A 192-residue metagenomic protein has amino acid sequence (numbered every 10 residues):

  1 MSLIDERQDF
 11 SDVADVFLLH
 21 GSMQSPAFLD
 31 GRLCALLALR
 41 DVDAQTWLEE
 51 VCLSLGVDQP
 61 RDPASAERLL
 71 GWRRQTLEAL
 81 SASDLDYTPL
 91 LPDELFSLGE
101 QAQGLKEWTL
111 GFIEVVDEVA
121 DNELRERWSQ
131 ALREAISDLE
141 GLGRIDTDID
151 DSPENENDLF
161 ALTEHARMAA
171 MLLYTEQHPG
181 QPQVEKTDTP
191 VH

Functional and structural regions predicted by a protein language model:
M1-T109, I113-H192: Domain-length accessory/inserted modules outside core catalytic folds
